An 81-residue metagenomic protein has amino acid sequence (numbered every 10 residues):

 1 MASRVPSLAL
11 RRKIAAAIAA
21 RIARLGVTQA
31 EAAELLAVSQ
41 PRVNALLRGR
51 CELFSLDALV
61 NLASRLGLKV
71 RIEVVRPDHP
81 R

Functional and structural regions predicted by a protein language model:
M1-A17, P77-R81: N-terminal flexible/basic segments that precede or flank functional cores
I18, Q29, L59: Generic structural marker for isolated residues within well-ordered, non-membrane alpha-helices of soluble domains
I22-R24: Short amphipathic helical patch at the helix-1/turn junction of helix-turn-helix
G26-R42: Short alpha-helical DNA-recognition segment
L47: DNA major-groove recognition helix of helix-turn-helix
R50-L56: Short, solvent-exposed alpha-helical "recognition" segments
L56-I72: DNA major-groove recognition helix of helix-turn-helix/homeodomain DNA-binding modules
